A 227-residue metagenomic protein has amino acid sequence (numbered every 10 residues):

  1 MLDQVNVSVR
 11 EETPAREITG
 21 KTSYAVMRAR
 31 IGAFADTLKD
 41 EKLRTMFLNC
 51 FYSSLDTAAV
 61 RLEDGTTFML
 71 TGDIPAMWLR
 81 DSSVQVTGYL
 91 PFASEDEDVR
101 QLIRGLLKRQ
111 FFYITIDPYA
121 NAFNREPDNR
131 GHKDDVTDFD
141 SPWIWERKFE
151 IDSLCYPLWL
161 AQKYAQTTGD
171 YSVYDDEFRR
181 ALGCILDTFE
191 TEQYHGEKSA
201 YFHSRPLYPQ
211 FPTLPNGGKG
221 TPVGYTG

Functional and structural regions predicted by a protein language model:
L2-R80: Low-complexity, Ser/Thr/Pro/Gly-enriched N-terminal "stalk/linker" regions
G20, G32, G65, G72 (+8 more regions): Residue-identity detector for glycine
D36-A59, I116-D128, S204-V223: An acidic intrinsically disordered interaction segment
R61-L70, N129-K148, Q210-G227: Acidic/His metal-coordination segments adjacent to aromatic residues that form catalytic metal sites in metalloenzymes
P75-I103, L107-P206: Aromatic-rich carbohydrate-recognition surfaces in CAZymes
